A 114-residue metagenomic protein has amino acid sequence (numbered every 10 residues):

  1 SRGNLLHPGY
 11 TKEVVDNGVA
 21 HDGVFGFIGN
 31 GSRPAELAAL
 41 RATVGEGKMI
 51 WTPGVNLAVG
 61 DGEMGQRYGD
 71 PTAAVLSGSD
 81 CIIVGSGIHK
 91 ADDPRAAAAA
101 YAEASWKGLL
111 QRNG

Functional and structural regions predicted by a protein language model:
S1-M49, N56-G60: Conserved anion-binding
N4-H7, V55-Q66, H89-D93, L109-G114: Short flexible/disordered coil segments
P8, K12, P34, Y68 (+3 more regions): Electropositive phosphate-/nucleotide-binding environments in soluble metabolic enzymes
G29-N30, E63, G85-G87: Glycine- and other small-residue-rich loops at beta-strand/loop junctions that grip anionic moieties
A38-L40, V59-D80, A96-Y101: Catalytic cores of alpha/beta
M49, D80-C81: Residue-level detector of anion-binding/catalytic polar loops
W51-P53, G85: Generic beta-sheet signal
V75-S77, S86-G114: C-terminal helical cap(s) of enzyme catalytic domains, especially alpha/beta-barrels
